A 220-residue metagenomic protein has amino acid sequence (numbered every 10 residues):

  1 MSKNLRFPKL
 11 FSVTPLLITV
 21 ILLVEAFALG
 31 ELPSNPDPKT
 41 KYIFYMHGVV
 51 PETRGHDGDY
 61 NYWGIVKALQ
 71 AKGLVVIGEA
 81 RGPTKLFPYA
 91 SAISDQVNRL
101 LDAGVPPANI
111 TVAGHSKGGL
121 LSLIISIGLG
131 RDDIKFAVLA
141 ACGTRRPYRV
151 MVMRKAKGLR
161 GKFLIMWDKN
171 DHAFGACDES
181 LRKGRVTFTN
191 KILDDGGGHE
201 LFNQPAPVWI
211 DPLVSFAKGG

Functional and structural regions predicted by a protein language model:
T14-E25: Bacterial N-terminal signal peptides
N35-A68: Short, surface-exposed "cap/lid" segments of acyl-processing enzymes
N35-P36, K135-N203: The feature captures the conserved acid-bearing segment of alpha/beta-hydrolase catalytic domains
N61, P83-G104: Alpha/beta-hydrolase active-site loop
V66-P83: Conserved alpha/beta-hydrolase
A113-S122: Gly/Ala-rich beta-loop-alpha elbow adjacent to hydrolase catalytic centers
I125-I134: Conserved hydrolase catalytic core segment
P205-G220: Catalytic active-site module of serine/aspartate enzymes centered on a nucleophile-bearing elbow/loop
